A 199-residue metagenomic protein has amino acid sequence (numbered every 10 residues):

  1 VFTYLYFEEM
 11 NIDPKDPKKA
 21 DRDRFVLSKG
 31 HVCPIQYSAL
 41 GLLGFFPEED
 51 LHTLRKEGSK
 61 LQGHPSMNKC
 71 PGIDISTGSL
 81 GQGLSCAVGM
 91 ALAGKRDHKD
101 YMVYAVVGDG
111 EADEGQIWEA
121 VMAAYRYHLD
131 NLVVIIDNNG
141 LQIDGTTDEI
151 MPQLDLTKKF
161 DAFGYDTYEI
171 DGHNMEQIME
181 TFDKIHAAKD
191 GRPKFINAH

Functional and structural regions predicted by a protein language model:
V1-F2, S28-I35, Q82-C86, Q116: Catalytic-loop motifs flanking and including active-site residues across diverse enzymes
F2-C33, L40: N-terminal amphipathic, basic-rich helices that act as targeting or association modules
N11-K18, R22-R24, H64-H199: Glycine-rich ThDP/TPP pyrophosphate-binding loop and its adjacent helix/strand module within ThDP-dependent enzymes
D21-D23, V32-I35, D50-T53, E57 (+1 more regions): Generic hydrophobic, aliphatic-rich segments that mediate packing or membrane embedding
C33, P47-L51, L129, Q153: Alpha-helix initiation and N-capping motif
Y37-F46: Alpha-helical support elements that line or immediately flank enzyme active sites and cofactor-binding pockets
P47-M67: Anionic-ligand anchoring segments at beta-strand to alpha-helix junctions in alpha/beta enzyme folds, i.e., glycine
